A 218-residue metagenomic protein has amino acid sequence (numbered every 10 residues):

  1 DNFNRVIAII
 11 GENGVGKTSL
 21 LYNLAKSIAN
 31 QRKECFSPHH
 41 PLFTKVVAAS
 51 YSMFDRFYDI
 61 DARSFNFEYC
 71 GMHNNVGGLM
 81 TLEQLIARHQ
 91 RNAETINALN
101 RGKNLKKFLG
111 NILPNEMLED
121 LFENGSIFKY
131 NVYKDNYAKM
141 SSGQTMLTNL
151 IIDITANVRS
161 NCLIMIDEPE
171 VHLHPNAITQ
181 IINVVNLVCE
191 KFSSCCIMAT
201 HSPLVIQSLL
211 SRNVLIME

Functional and structural regions predicted by a protein language model:
D1, H40-P41, M53-T145, I152-L163: Extended helical coiled-coil dimerization/tether regions that scaffold and oligomerize large DNA-maintenance assemblies
D1-Q31, N131-E218: Switch/communication elements of ASCE P-loop NTPase nucleotide-binding domains
R5, T44-V47, R63-E68, S126 (+1 more regions): Generic structural motif recognizing short loop/turn segments at the entrances and edges of beta-strands
N30-I60, M217-E218: Flexible phosphate/Mg2+-sensing switch loops adjacent to catalytic phosphate-binding sites
S50-S52, H73, T200-P203: A short beta-strand-to-loop transition that corresponds to the Sensor-1 phosphate-sensing loop of AAA+ P-loop ATPases
